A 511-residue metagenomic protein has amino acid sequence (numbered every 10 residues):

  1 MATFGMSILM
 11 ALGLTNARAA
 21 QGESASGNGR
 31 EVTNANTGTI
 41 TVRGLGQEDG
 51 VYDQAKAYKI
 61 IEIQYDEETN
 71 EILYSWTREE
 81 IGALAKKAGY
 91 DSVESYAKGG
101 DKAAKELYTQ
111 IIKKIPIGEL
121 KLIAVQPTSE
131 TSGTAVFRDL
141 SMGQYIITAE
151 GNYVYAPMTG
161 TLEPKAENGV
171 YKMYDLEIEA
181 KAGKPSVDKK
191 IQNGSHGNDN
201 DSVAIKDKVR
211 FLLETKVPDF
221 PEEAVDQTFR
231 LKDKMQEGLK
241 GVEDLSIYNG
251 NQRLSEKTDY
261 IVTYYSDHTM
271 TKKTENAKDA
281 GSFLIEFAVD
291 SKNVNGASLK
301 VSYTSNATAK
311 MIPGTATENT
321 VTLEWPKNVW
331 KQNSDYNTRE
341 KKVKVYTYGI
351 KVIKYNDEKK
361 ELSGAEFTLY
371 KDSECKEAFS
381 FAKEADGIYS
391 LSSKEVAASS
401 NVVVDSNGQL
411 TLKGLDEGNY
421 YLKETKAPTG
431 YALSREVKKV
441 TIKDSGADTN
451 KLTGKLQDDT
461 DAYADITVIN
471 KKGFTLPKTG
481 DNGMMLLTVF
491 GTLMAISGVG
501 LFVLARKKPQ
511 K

Functional and structural regions predicted by a protein language model:
M1-K511: Solvent-exposed loop/turn and edge beta-strand elements of beta-rich ligand-binding domains
